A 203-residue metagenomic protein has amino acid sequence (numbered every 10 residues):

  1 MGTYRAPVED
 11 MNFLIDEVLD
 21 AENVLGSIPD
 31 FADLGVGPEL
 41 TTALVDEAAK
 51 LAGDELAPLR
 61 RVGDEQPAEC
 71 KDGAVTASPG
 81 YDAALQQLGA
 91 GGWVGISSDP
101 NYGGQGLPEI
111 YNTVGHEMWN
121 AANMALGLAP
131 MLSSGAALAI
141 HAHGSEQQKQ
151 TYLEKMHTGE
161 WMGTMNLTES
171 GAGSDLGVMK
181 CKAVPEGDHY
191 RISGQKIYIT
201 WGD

Functional and structural regions predicted by a protein language model:
M1-G127, T151: Amphipathic, small/basic residue-rich leader segments at the start of a protein or domain
D20-A21, A121, L138-E146, T158 (+1 more regions): Short, well-ordered loop/turn and helix-capping segments at boundaries between secondary-structure elements and domains
S98, G144, S193: Single, functionally critical "micro-switch" positions that shape active/binding sites and transmembrane helices
N101, L132, E169: Residue-level "edge-of-site" marker
Q105, Q147-D203: Glycine-rich, Trp-frequent "lid" loop and neighboring beta-strands that shape and gate the flavin cofactor pocket
L128-E146, G173: N-terminal glycine-rich flavin-associated loop
